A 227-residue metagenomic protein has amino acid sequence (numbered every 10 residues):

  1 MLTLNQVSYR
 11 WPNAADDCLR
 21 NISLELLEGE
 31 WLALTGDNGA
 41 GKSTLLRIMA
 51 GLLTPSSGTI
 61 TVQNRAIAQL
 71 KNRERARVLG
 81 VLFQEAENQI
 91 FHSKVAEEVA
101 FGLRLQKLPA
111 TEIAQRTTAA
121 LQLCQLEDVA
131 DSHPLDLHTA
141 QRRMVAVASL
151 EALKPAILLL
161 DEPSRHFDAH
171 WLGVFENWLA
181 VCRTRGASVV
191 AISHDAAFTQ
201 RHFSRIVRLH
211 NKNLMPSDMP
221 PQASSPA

Functional and structural regions predicted by a protein language model:
T35-D37: The feature captures the beta-strand-to-loop junction immediately N-terminal to the Walker
A50: Helix-to-loop junction immediately C-terminal to a conserved catalytic motif
G58-A68, R75-A76: Conserved ABC transporter NBD signature motif
T111-V129: Conserved ABC ATPase "signature" region
H133-L137, Q141: Conserved ABC ATPase signature
L158-E162: Catalytic Walker B motif of ABC-type/P-loop ATPase nucleotide-binding domains
S193-H194: H-loop/switch region of ABC-family ATPase nucleotide-binding domains
